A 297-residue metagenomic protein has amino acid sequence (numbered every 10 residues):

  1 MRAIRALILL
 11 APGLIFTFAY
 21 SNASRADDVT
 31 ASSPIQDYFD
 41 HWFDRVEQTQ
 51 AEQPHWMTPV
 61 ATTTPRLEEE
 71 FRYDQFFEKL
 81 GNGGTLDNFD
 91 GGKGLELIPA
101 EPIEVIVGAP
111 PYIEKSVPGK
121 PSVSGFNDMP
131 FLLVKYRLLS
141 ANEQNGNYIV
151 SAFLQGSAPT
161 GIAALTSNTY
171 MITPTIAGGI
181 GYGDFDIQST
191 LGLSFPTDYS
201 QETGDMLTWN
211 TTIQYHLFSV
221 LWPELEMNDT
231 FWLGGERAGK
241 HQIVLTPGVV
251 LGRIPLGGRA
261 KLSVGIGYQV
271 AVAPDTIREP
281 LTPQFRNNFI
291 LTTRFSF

Functional and structural regions predicted by a protein language model:
M1-D40: Cleavable N-terminal export/targeting peptides
R25-F297: Transmembrane beta-barrel domains of Gram-negative outer membranes and organellar outer membranes
